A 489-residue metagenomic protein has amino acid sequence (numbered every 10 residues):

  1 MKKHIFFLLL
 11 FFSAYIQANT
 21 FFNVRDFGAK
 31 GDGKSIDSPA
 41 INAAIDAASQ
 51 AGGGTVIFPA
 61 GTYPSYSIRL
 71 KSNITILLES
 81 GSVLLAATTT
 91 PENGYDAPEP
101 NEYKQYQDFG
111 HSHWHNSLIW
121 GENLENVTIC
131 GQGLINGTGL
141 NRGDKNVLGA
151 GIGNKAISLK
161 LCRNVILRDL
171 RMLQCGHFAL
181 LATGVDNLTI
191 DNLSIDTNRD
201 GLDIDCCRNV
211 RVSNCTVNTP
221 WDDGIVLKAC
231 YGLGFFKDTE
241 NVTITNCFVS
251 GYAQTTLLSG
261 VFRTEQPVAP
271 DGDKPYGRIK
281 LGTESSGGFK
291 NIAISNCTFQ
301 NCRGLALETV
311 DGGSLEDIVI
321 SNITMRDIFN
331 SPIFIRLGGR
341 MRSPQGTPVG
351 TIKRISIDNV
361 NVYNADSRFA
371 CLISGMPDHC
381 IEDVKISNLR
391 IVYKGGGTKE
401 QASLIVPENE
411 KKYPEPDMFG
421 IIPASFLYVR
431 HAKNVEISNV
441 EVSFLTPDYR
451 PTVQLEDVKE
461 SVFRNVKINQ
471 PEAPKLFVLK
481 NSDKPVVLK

Functional and structural regions predicted by a protein language model:
M1-F21, L258: Bacterial Sec-dependent N-terminal signal peptides
Q17-K489: Extracellular/periplasmic carbohydrate-active domains that bind, remodel, or depolymerize complex polysaccharides
